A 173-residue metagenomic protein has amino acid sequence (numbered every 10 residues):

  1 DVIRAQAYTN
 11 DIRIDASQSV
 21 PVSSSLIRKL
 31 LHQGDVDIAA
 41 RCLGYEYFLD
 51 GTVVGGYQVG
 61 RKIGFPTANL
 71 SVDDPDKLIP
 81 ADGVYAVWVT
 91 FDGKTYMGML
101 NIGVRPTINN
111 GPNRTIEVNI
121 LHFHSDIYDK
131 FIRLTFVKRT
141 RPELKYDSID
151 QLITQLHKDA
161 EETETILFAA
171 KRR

Functional and structural regions predicted by a protein language model:
D1-P66, D147-L156, E164: Classical nucleotidyltransferase
I12-D15, G56-R173: Phosphate/ribose-recognition catalytic cores of enzymes acting on nucleotide-derived substrates
